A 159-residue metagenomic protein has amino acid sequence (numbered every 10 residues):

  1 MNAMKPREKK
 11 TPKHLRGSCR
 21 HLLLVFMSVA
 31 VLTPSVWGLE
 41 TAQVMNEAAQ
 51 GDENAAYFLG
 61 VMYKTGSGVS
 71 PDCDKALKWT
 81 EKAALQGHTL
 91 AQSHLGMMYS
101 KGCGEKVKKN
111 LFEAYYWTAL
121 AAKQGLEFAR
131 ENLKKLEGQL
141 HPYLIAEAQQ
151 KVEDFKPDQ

Functional and structural regions predicted by a protein language model:
E8-L23: Bacterial N-terminal signal peptides that target proteins for export
H21-P34: Bacterial N-terminal signal peptides
E47, K82-A83, A121: Canonical positions in the second alpha-helix
Q50-D52, T65-S67, D72, L85-T89 (+2 more regions): Short helix-capping/linker turns of helical repeat alpha-solenoids
A56-T65, V69, H94-C103, N132-Q139: Hydrophobic face of amphipathic alpha-helices that form TPR/SEL1-like repeat modules and related alpha-solenoid
F128-Q159: Terminal, low-structured helical/coil segments at or just beyond the last alpha-helical repeat
